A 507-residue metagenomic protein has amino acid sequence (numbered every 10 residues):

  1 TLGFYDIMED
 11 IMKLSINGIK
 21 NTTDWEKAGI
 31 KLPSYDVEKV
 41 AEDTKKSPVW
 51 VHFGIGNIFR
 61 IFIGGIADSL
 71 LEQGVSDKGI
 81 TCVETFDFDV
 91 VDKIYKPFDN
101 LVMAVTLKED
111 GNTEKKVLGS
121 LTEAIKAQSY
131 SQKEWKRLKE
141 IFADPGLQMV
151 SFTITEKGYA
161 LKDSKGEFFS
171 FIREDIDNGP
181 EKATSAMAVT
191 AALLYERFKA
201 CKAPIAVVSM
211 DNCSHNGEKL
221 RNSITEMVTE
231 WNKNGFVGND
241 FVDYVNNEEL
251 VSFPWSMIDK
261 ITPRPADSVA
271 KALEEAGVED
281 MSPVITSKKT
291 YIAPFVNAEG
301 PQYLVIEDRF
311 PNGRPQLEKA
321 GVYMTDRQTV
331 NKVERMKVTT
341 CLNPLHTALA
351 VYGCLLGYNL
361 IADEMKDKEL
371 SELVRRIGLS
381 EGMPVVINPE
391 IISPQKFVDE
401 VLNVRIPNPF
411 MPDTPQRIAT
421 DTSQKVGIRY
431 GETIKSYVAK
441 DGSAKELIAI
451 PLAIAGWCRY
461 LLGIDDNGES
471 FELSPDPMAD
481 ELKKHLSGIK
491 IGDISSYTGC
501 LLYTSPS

Functional and structural regions predicted by a protein language model:
I11-E42: N-terminal regions that are enriched for targeting/export leaders and immediately downstream pro/stem segments
I66-L107, E230-T262, N359-V385: Catalytic or ion-translocation cores adjacent to nucleophile or general acid/base/metal-coordination motifs in diverse
K78-Q148, I154-Y159, D163: Glycine-rich nucleotide/cofactor/substrate-binding loop typically near the N-terminus or early in the first domain
S129-K133, L138-N239: Active-site periphery "cap/insert" segments of enzyme catalytic domains
R221, T229-V237, V242-N331: Primary mode marks residue(s) on the alpha4-beta5-alpha5 output face of response regulator receiver
T286-P389: A conserved active-site cap/scaffold subdomain adjacent to cofactor or substrate pockets
Y352-P477, E481: C-terminal catalytic subdomain
Y503-S507: Conserved small/polar residues in nucleotide/adenosyl-binding loops
